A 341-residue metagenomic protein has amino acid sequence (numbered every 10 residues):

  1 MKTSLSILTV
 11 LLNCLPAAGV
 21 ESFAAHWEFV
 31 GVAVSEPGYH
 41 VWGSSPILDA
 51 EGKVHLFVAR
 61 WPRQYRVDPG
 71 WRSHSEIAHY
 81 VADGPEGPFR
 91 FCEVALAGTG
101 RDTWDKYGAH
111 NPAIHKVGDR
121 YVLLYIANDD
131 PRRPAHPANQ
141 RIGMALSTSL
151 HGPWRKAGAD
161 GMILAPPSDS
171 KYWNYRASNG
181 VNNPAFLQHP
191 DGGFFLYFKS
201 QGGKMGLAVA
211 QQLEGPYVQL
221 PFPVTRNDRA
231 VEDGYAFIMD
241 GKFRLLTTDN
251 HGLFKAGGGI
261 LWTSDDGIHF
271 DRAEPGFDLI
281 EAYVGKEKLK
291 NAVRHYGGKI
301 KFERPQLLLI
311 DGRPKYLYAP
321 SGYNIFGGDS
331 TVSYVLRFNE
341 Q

Functional and structural regions predicted by a protein language model:
M1-S4: Positively charged n-region of N-terminal signal peptides that target proteins for export
S6-C14: Bacterial N-terminal signal peptides
A18-Q341: Carbohydrate-active catalytic/glycan-binding domains of CAZyme proteins, especially the secreted or lumenal ectodomains
